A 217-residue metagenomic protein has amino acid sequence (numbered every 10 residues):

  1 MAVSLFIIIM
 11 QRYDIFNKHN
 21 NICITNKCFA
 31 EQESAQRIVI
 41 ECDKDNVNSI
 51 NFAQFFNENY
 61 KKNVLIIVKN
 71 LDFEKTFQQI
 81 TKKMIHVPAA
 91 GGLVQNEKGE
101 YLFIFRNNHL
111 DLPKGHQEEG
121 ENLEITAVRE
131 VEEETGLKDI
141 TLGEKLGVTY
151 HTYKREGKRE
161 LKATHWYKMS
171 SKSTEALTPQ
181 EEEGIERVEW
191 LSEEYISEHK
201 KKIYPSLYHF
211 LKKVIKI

Functional and structural regions predicted by a protein language model:
M1-I9: N-terminal amphipathic/basic-hydrophobic helices that include classical n-h-c signal peptides and signal-anchor
Q11-I22: Short, hydrophobic/proline-enriched secondary-structure or compact coil segments at domain edges
R12, A89, K162-W166: Short hydrophobic/aromatic beta-strand or adjacent loop that forms the aromatic wall/cage of a ligand/substrate-binding
N26-N48: Short, flexible N-terminal segments of the mature chain
I38-C42, Q95-E132, L137: Conserved Nudix-box catalytic region and its N-terminal flanking loop in Nudix hydrolases and closely related
N48-G91: Acidic, metal-coordinating catalytic segment for phosphate/diphosphate chemistry, firing primarily on the Nudix
H116-P205: Unchanged
S206-I217: Charged phosphate-binding loop/patch that engages nucleotide di/tri-phosphates or the phosphate backbone of nucleic
